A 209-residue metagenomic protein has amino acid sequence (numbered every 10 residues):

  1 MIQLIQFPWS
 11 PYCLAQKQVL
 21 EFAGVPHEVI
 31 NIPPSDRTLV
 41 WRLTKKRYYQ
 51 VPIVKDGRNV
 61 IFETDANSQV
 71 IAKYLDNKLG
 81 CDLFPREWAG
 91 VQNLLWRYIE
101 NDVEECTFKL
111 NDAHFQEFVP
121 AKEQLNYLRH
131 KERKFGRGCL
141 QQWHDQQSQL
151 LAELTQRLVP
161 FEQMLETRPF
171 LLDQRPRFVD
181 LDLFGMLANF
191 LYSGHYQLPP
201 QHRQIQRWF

Functional and structural regions predicted by a protein language model:
M1-Y127: GST-like domain detector, emphasizing the conserved glutathione-binding G-site in the N-terminal thioredoxin-like
N101-Q204: GST-like fold's C-terminal all-alpha helical module
Q206-F209: Intrinsically disordered, low-complexity polar regions and short flexible loop motifs
